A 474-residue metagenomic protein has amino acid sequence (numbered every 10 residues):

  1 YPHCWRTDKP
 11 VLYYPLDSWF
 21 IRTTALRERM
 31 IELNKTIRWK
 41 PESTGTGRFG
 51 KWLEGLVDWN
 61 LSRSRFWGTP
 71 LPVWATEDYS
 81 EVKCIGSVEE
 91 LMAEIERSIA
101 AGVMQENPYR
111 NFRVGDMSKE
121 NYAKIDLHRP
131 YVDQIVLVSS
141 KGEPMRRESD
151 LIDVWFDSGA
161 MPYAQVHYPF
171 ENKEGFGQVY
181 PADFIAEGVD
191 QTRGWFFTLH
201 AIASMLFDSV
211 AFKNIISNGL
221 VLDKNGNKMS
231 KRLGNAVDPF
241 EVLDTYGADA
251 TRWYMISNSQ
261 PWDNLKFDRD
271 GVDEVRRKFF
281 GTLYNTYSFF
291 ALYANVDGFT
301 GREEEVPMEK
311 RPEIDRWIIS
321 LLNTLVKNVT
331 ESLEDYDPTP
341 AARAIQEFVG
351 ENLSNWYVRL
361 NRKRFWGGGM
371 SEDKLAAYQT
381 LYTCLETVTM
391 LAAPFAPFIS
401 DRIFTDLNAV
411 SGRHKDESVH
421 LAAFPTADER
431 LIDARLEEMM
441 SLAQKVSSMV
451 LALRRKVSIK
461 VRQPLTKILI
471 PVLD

Functional and structural regions predicted by a protein language model:
Y1-P2, P15-L16, E42-R48, R63-E77 (+12 more regions): Short coil/turn segments at secondary-structure boundaries
Y1-V114, L127, W195-F196, N227 (+6 more regions): Residue patterns forming the tRNA-binding/recognition surfaces of aminoacyl-tRNA synthetases and related DALR
D8, N218-G219, L283, L353 (+1 more regions): Residue-level signal for inorganic ion chemistry
T24, R65-W67, A75-E77, E94-I95 (+1 more regions): Alpha-helical recognition segments enriched in aromatics with Gly/Pro capping that present substrate-recognition
L26, I31-F66, A101, S140-K141 (+6 more regions): NTP-handling and nucleic-acid-processing catalytic cores
R27-N34, P162-V179, G219, N225-R232 (+5 more regions): Active-site-adjacent bridging/hinge elements
N34-G47, R146, G175-V189, N235-F240 (+7 more regions): Glycine- and acidic
A75, K83, D297-K327, R359-M449 (+2 more regions): Acidic, turn-prone loop/beta-hairpin segments
